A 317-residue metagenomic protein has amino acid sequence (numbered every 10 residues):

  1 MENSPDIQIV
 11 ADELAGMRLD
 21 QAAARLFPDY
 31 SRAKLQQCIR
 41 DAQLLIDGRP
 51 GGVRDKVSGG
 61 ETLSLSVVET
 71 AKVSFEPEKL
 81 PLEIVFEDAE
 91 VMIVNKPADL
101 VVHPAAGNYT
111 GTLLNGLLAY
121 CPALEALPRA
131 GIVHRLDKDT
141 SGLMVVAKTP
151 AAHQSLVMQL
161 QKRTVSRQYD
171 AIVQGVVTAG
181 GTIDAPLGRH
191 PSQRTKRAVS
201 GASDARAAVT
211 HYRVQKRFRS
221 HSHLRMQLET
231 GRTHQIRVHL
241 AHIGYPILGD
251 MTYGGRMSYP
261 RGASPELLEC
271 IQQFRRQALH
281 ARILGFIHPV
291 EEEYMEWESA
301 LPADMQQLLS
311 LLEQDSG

Functional and structural regions predicted by a protein language model:
M1-K34, E229, H239-G317: Pseudouridine synthases involved in rRNA/tRNA modification
M1-R194, S203, D304-E313: RNA pseudouridine synthases
I84, V173, H211-V214, I247: Conserved hydrophobic positions within beta-strands
R135, S200-D204, R213, Q273-R276: Short Gly/Pro-enriched turn/cap motifs at secondary-structure boundaries
L156, R232-L240: Short beta-strand segments enriched for Tyr within beta-sheet-rich domains, predominantly fibronectin type III
S220-Q227: Short, solvent-exposed secondary-structure boundary/capping segments
